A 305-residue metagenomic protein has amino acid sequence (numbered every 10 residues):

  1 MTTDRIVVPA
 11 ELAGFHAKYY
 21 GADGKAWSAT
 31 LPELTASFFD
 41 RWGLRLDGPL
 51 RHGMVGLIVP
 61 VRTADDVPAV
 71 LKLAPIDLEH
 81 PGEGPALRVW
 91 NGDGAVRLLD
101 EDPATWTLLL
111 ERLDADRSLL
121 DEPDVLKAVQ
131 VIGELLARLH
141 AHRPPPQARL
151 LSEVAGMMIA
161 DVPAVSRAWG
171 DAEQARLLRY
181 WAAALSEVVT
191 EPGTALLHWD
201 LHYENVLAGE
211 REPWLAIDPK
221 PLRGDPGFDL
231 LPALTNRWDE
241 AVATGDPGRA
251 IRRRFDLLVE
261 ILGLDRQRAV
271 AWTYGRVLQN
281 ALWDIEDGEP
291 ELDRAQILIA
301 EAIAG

Functional and structural regions predicted by a protein language model:
M1-A13, D116-R176, T194, P221-D225: A cross-family kinase active-site recognition segment
M1-D47: Juxta-kinase regulatory segment immediately upstream of eukaryotic protein kinase catalytic domains
Y19-A22, Q279-G305: ATP/Mg2+ or Mg2+-diphosphate-binding catalytic cores that bind nucleotide phosphates or diphosphates via glycine-rich
A26-F39, P144-W199, G209-R211, E260: An alpha-helical support segment within catalytic cores of ATP-dependent transferases
P32, M54, A64-L109, D116-L139: A conserved alpha-helical element in kinase catalytic cores
R51-H52, G56-R62, V70-L71, L98 (+1 more regions): Active-site acidic catalytic loop and adjacent metal/ATP-binding pocket of ATP-dependent phosphoryl transfer enzymes
A64, I76-D77, G92, T107-V125 (+4 more regions): A glycine-centered beta->alpha junction motif in the catalytic cores of kinase/phosphotransferase enzymes
G209-D256, E260-R266, P290-I299, I303-A304: Active-site Asp-x-Gly
